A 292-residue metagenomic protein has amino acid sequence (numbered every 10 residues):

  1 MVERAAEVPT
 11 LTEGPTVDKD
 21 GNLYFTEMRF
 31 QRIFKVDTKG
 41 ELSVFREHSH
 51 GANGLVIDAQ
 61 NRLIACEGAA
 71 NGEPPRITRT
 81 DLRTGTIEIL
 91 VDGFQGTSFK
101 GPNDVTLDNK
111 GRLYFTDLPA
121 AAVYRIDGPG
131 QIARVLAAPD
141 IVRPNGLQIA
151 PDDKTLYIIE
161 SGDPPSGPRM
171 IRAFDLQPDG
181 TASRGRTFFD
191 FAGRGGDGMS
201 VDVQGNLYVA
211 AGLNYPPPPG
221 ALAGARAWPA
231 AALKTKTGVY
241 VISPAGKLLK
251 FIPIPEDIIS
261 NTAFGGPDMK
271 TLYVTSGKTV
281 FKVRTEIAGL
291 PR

Functional and structural regions predicted by a protein language model:
M1-R292: Sequence-structural signature of mature extracellular/luminal beta-sheet repeat domains, prominently beta-propellers
